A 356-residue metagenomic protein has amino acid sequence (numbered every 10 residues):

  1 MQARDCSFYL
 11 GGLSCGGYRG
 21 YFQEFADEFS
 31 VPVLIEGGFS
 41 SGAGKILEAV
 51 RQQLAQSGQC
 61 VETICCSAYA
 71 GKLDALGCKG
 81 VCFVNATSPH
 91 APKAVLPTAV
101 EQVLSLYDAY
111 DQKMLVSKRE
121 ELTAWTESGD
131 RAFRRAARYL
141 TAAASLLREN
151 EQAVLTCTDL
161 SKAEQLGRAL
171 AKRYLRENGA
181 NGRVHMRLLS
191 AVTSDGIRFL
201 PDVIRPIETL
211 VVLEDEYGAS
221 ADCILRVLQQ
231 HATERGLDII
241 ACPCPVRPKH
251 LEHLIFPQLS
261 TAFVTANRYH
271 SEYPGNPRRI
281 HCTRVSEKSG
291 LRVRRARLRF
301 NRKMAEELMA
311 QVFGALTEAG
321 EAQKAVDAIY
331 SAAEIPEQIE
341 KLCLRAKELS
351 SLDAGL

Functional and structural regions predicted by a protein language model:
M1-E24, S161-D202: N-terminal pre-Walker A segment at the start of P-loop NTPase domains
Q2-Y18, F25, S30, R51-M114 (+1 more regions): Conserved nucleotide-sensing/catalytic segment adjacent to the nucleotide-binding pocket in NTP-handling enzymes
V31, R176-G182, T209, K347 (+1 more regions): N-terminal low-complexity, Ser/Thr/acidic repeat segments characteristic of secreted and surface-exposed proteins
V31-Q52, I197-R198, P206-A232: Glycine-rich phosphate-binding P-loop
I35-E36, I46, E62-T63, L96 (+4 more regions): A cross-family "folded-core" feature that marks the main globular domain of proteins
P97, E101-A137: Internal, well-ordered alpha/beta segment that forms a basic, Gly-enriched binding/recognition surface
E121-N178, R297-R345, L349: An accessory alpha-helical subdomain
